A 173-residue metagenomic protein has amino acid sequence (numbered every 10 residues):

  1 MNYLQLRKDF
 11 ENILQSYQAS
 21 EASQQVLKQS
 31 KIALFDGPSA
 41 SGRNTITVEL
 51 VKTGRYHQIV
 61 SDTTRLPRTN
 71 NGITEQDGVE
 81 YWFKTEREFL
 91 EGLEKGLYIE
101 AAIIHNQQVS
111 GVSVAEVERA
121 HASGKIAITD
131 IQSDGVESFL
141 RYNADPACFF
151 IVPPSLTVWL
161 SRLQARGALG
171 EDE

Functional and structural regions predicted by a protein language model:
M1-I32: Extreme N-terminal, non-catalytic leader segments that precede Walker-type/kinase nucleotide-binding cores
F35: Hydrophobic anchor at the beta1->P-loop junction of P-loop NTPases
P38: P-loop (Walker A) phosphate-binding loop of NTP-binding proteins
R43-N44: Walker A/P-loop
K52-V60: Post-Walker A helix-loop "phosphate-sensing" segment adjacent to the P-loop in P-loop NTPases
T63-A127: ATP-dependent small-molecule kinase phosphotransfer cores that center on conserved nucleotide phosphate-binding segments
K95-I99, R162-L169: Conserved AAA+ ATPase "sensor/coupling" helix adjacent to the nucleotide-binding pocket
A127-Q132, Y142-Q164: Conserved phosphate-donor/acceptor-positioning beta-strand/loop module used by diverse small-molecule
